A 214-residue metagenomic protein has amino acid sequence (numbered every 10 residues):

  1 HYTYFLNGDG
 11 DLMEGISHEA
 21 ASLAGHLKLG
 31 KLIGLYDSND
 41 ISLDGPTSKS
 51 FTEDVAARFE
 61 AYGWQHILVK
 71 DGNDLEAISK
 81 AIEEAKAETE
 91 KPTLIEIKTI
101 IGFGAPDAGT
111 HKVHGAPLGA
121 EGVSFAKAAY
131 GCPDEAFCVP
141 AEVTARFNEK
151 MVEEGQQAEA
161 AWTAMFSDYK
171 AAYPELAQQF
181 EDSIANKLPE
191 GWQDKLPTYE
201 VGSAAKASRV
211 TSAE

Functional and structural regions predicted by a protein language model:
H1-E153: Glycine-rich ThDP/TPP pyrophosphate-binding loop and its adjacent helix/strand module within ThDP-dependent enzymes
H1-Y4, L68, E149-E214: Thiamine diphosphate
